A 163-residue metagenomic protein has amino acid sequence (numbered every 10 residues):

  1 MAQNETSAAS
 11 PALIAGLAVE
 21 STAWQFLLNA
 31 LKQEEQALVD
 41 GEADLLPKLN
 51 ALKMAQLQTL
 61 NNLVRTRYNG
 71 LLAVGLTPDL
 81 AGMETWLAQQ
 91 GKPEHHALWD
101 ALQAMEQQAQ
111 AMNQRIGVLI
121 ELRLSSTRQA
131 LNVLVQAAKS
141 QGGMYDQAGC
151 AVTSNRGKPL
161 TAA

Functional and structural regions predicted by a protein language model:
A2-L87, H96-A97: Extended, charge-rich alpha-helical scaffolding segments
W86-A163: Short terminal interaction segments
